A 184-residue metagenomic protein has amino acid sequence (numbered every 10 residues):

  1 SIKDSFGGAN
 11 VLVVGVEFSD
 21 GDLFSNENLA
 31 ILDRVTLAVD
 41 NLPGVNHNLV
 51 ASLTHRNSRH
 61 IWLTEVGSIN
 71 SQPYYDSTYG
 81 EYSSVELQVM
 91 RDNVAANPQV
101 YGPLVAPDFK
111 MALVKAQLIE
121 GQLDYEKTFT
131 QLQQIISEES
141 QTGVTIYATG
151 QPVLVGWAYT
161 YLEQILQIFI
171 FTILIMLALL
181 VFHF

Functional and structural regions predicted by a protein language model:
S1-L23, L29, S84-L104: Solvent-exposed, non-transmembrane loop/terminal regulatory segments of multi-pass membrane proteins
I2-D4, D40-V45, I136-T145: Signal peptide-proximal N-terminal region of secreted/periplasmic/extracellular or secretory-lumen proteins
N10-L12, N46-L49, K110-A112, T142-V144: Envelope-exposed proteins and targeting segments
V11-G21, N70-Y75, F109-I119: Short, hydrophobic beta-strand segments
G15-F18, L32-I61: Short amphipathic beta-strand/extended segments in non-transmembrane regions
D22-A30, W62, Q72-P73, G121-T130 (+1 more regions): Solvent-exposed, non-transmembrane alpha-helical starts
L29, I61-T78, Y159-I165: Charged, often glycine-rich, active-site loop that binds/positions anionic groups
D76-H183: Extracytoplasmic
